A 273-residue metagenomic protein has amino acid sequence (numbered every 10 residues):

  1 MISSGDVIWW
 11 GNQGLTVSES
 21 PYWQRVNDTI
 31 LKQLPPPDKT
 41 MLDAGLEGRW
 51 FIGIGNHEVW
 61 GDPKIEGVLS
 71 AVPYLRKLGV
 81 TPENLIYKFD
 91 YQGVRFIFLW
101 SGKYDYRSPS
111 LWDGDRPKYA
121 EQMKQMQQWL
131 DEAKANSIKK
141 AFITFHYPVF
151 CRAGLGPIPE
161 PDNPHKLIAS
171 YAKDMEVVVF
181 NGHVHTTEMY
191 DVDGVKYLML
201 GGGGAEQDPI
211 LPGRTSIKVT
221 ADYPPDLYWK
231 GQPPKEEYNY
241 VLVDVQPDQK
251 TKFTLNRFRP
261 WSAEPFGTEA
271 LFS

Functional and structural regions predicted by a protein language model:
M1-N12, G55, F142-H146: Active-site beta-strand/loop signature of hydrolases that rely on acidic residues for catalysis
G5, G201-A205, P260-A263: Glycine-centered small-residue hotspots that permit tight backbone geometry or close packing
W10-A135, G156-I158, N163-V178, V184-D244: Extended active-site neighborhood of metal-dependent phosphoesterases/phosphodiesterases
N56, W100-S101, T144-V149, H183-V184 (+1 more regions): Short, well-ordered beta-to-alpha junction loops that form the rim of enzyme active sites and present histidine/acidic
W60-G61, D113, C151-I158, Y197 (+1 more regions): A short, hydrophobic/aromatic-rich structural module that often spans a beta strand with its adjoining loop
A133-A153: Short acidic, glycine-rich surface-loop motifs adjacent to enzyme active sites
F145, L198, T251-L255: A short hydrophobic beta-strand element
P224-S273: A short C-terminal boundary segment appended to hydrolase-like catalytic domains
